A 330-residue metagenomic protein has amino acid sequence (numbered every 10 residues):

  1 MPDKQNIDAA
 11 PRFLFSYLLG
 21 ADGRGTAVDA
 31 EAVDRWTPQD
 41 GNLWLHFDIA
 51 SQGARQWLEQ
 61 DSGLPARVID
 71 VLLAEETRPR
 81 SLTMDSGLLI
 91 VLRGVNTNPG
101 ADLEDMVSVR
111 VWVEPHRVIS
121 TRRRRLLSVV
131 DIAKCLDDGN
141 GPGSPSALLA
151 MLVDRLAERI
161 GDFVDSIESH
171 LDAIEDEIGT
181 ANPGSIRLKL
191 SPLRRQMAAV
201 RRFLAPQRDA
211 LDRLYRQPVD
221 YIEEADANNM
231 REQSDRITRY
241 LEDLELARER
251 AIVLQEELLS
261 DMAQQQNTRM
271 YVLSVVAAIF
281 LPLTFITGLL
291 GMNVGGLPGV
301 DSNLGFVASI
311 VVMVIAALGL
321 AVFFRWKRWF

Functional and structural regions predicted by a protein language model:
M1-E223, R236-R239, D243-L246, W329: Peripheral, non-transmembrane regulatory/ligand-interaction domains of membrane transport proteins
Y215-A227, L254-A263: Long amphipathic alpha-helical coiled-coil segments
D235-F330: Hydrophobic alpha-helical transmembrane segments and their immediately adjacent juxtamembrane loops
